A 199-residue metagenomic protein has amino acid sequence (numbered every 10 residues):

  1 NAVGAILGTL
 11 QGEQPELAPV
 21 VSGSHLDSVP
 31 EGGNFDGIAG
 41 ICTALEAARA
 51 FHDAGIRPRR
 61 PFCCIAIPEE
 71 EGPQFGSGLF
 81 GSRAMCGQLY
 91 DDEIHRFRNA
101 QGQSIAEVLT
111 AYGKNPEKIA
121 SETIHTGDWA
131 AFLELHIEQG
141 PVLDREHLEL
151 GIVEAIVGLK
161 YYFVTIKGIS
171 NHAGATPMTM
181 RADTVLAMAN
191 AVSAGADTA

Functional and structural regions predicted by a protein language model:
N1-G33, F51: Acidic/His- and Gly-rich active-site-bordering loop/insert found across diverse amide/peptide-bond hydrolases
A5, S28-C42, Q74-G78: FAD-binding core of FAD-dependent oxidoreductases, characterized by glycine-rich FAD pyrophosphate-binding loops
P15-V20, R57-F62, G127-A130, L159-Y161: Short coil/turn connectors at secondary-structure junctions
P15-V21, I38-L45, D53, G78-L89 (+1 more regions): A glycine- and small-aliphatic-rich helix-loop capping segment at beta-alpha/alpha-beta transitions that lines
S22, C64-A66, E134: Structural beta-sheet core signal
D27, E69-E70, Q74-A199: Midchain, well-structured core segments that form catalytic/ion-binding scaffolds
I41-F51, M188-A191, G195: Buried hydrophobic packing segments
F51-P73: Short helix-loop-beta-strand segments that form the rim/entrance of peptidase-like active sites
